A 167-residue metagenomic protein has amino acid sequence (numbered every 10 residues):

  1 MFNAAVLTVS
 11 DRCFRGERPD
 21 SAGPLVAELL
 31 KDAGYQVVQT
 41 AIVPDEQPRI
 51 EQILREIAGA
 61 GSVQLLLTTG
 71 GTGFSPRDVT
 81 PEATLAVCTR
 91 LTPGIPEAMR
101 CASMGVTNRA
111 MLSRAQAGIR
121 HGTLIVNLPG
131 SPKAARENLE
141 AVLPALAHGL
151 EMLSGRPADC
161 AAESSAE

Functional and structural regions predicted by a protein language model:
M1-E167: Non-catalytic beta/alpha edge segments that cap or flank active sites
